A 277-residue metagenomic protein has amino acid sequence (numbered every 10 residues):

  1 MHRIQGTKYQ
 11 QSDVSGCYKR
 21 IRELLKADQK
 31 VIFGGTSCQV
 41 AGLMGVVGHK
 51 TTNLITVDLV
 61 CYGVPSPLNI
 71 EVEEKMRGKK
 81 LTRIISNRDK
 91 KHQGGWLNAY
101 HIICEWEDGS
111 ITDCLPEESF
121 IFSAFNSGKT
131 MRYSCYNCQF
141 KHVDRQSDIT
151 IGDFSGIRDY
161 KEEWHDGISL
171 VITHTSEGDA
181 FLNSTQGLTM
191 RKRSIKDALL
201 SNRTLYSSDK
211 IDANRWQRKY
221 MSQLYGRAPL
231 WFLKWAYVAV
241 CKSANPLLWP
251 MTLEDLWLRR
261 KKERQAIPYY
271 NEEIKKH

Functional and structural regions predicted by a protein language model:
M1-K19: Glycine-rich phosphate-binding "P-loop"
C17-A27, G48: A short acidic-Thr-Gly-centered motif at the start of a beta-strand
Q29-G35, L54: Generic beta-sheet signal
F33-L43, G63-P65: Gly/Ser/Thr-rich loops at beta-strand to alpha-helix junctions that form or flank small-molecule/cofactor-binding
G42-G45, L182-N183: Short glycine-/acidic-enriched loop or helix-start segments at secondary-structure transitions that form or flank
G48-L59: A short alpha->loop->secondary-structure connector
G63-E73: Short, charged, surface-exposed secondary-structure boundary motifs
K79-H277: Long, compositionally biased charged/polar accessory segments in the mid-to-C-terminal portions of proteins
